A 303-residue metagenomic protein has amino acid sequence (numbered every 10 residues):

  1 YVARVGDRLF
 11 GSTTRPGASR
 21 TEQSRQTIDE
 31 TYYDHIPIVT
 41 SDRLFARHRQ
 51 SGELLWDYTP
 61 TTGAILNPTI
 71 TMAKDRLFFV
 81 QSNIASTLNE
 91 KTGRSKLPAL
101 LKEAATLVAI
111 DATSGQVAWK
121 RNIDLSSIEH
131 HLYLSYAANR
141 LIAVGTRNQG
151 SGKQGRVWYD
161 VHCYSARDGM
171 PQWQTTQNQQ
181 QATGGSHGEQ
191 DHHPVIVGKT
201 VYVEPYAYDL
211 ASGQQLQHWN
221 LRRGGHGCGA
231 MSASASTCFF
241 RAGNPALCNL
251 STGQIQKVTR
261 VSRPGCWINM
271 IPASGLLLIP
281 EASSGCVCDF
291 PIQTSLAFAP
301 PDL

Functional and structural regions predicted by a protein language model:
Y1-L44, Y58, T62-L107, R121 (+7 more regions): Repeat-blade elements of multi-bladed beta-propeller folds
S24-D29, R121, L125-S127, Q214 (+2 more regions): A broadly tuned preference for mixed-charge, low-complexity surface segments
A46, A109, C163, A207-L210 (+3 more regions): Conserved blade-register residue in beta-propeller folds
H48-S51, D111-S114, S165-D168, L210-Q214 (+1 more regions): Short loop/turn segments that connect beta-strands within beta-propeller blades
E53-T59, Q116-N122, M170-T175, Q179-T183 (+2 more regions): A short beta-strand motif characteristic of beta-propeller blades
N67, M170, H193, F290 (+1 more regions): Intrinsic-disorder/low-complexity coil detector
Q254-L303: Extracellular glycan/ECM-engagement signal in secreted proteins
